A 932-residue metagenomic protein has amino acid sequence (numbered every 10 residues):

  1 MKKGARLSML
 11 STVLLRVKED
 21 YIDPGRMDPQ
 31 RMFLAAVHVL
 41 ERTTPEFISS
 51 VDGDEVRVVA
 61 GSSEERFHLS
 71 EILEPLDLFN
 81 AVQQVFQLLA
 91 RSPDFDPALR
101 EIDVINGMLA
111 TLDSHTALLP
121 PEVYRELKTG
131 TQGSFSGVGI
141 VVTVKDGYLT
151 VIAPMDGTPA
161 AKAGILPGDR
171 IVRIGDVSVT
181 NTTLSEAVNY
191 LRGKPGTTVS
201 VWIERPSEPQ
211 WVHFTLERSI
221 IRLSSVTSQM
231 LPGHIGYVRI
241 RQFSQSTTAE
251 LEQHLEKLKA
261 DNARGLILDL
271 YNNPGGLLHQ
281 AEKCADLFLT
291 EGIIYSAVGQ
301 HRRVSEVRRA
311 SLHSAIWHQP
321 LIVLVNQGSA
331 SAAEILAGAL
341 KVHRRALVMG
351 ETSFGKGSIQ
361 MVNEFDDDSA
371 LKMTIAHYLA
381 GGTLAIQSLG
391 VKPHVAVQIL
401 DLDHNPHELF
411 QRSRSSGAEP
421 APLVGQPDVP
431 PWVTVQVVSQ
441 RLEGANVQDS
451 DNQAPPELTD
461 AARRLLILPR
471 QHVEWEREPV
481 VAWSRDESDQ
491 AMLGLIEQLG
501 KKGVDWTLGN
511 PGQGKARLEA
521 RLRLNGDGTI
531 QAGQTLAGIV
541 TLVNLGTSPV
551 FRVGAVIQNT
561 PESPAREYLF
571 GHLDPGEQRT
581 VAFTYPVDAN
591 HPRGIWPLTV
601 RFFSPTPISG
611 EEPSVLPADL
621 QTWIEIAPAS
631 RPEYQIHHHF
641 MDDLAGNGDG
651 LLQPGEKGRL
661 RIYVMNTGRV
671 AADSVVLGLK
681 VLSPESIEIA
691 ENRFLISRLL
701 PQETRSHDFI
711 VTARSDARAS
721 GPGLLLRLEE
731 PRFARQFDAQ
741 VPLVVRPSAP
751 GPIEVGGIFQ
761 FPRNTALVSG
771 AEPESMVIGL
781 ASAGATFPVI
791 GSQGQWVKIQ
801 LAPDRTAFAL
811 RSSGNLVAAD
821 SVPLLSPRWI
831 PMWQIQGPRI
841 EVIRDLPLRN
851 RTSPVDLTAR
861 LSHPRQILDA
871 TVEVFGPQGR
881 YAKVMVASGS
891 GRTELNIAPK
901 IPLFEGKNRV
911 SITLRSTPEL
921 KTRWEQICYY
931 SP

Functional and structural regions predicted by a protein language model:
R6, R91-P97, L119-E122, T150-P167 (+1 more regions): Cleft-lining beta-strand/loop regions that shape enzyme active-site pockets
A98, D103-N106, S114-A153, E497-R521 (+1 more regions): PDZ/PDZ-like peptide-tail recognition elements
G382-W506: Conserved functional hotspot residues or short segments at active or partner-binding sites across diverse domains
E562-H591, I687-D716: Intrinsically disordered, low-complexity Pro/Gly/Ser/Thr-rich segments with frequent PxxP/GP/PP motifs and embedded
G571-A589, S697, L848-T852, R860-P932: Long, low-complexity serine/threonine/glycine- and acidic-rich segments characteristic of extracellular
D588-P632, N692, T712-G751: Terminal connector regions
V744-I753, Q800-W833: Boundary regions of SH3-family modules and the immediately adjacent low-complexity/disordered segments in eukaryotic
G779-R811: SH3/SH3-like beta-barrel superfamily modules
